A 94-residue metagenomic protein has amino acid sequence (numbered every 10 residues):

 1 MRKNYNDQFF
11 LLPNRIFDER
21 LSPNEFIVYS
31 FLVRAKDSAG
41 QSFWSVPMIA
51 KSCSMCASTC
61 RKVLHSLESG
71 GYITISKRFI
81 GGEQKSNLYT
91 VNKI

Functional and structural regions predicted by a protein language model:
M1-T59, H65-Y72, G82-S86: Short recognition helix of helix-turn-helix/winged-helix DNA-binding domains
K62-V63, V91: Residues in the recognition helix of alpha-helical DNA-binding motifs
I75: Short beta-strand "wing" residues that participate in macromolecule-binding interfaces
I80, K85-I94: Short, Lys/Arg-rich amphipathic alpha-helical interaction segments that bind nucleic acids or acidic protein surfaces
